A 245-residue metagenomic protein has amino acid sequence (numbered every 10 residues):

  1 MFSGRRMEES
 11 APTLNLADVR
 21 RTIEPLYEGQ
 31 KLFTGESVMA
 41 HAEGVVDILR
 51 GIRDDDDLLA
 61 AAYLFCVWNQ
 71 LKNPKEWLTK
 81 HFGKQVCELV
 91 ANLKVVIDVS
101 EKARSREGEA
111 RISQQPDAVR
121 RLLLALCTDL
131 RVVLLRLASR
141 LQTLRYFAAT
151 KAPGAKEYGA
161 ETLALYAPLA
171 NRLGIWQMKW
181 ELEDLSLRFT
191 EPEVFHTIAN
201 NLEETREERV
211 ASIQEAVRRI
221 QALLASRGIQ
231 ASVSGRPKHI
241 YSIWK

Functional and structural regions predicted by a protein language model:
M1-K245: Active-site helical microenvironments for divalent-metal-assisted chemistry
